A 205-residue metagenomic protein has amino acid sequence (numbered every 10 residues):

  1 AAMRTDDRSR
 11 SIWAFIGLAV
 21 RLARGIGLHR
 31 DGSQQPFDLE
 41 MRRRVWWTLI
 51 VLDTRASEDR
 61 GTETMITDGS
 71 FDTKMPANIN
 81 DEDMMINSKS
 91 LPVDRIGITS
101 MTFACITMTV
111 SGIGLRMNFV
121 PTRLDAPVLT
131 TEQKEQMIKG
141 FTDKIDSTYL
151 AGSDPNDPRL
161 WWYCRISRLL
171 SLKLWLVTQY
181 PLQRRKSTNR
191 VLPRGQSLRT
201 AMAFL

Functional and structural regions predicted by a protein language model:
A1-A2, Q34-D38: Conserved short loop/turn motifs at secondary-structure junctions
A1-I12: A conserved hydrophobic secondary-structure block that centers on an alpha-helix together with its immediately flanking
R10, A14, I66-D68: Short sequence/structural elements of tandem HEAT/ARM alpha-solenoid repeats
W13, G17, L39-R43: An alpha-helix initiation/capping motif
F15-S33, T48, I79-D83, T131-L205: Long, amphipathic alpha-helical regulatory blocks in the mid-to-C-terminal portion of eukaryotic proteins
A23-R24, L28-S33, E40-S147: Fungal transcription factor middle regulatory core
